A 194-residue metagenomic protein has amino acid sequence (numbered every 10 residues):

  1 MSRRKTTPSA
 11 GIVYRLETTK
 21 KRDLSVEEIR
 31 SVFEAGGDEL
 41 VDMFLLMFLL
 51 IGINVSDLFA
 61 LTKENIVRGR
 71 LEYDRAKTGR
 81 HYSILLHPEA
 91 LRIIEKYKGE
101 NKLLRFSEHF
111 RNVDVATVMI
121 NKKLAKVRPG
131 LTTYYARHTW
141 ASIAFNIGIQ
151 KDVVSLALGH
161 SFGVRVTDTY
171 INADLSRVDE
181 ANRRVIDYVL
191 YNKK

Functional and structural regions predicted by a protein language model:
R3-V55, R137: Basic, Lys/Arg- and aromatic-enriched nucleic-acid-binding interface segment
G11, L50-I53, F59-K96: Conserved tyrosine-mediated DNA breakage-rejoining catalytic core shared by Y-recombinases
D23, R75-G79, L158-R184: Catalytic-site neighborhood detector that most strongly recognizes the C-terminal catalytic loop/helix of tyrosine
S25-I29, H87-P129: Active-site/catalytic core of tyrosine-dependent DNA strand-transfer enzymes
L46-A60, I147-I149, H160: A short, glycine-centered helix-capping/turn motif at helix boundaries that positions DNA-contacting or catalytic
N65-R70, G130, I149-I171, N192-K194: Short, polar N-cap/turn motifs at the start of nucleic acid-interacting alpha helices
S107-N112, V164-R165, R177-K194: C-terminal secondary-structure termini that scaffold catalytic or DNA-interacting sites
P129-I147: Short basic/aromatic active-site micro-motif
